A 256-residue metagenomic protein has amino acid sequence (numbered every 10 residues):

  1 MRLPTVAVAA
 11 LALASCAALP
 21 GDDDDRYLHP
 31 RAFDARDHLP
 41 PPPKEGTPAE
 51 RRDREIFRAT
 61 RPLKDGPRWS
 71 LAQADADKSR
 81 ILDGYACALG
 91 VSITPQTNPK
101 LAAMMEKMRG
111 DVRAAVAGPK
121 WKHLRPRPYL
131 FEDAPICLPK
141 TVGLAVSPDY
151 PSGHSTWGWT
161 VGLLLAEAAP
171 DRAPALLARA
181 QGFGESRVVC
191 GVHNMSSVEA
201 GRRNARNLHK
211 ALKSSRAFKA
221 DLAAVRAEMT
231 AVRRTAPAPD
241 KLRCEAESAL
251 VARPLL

Functional and structural regions predicted by a protein language model:
M1-A7: Bacterial N-terminal signal peptides that target proteins for export
A14-S15: C-terminal motif of bacterial Sec signal peptides marking the signal peptidase cleavage site
A18-V189, S214-A217, D221, V232 (+1 more regions): Hydrophobic alpha-helical bundle signature of multipass membrane enzymes
G182-K213: Interfacial helix-loop-helix junctions of multi-pass membrane proteins
A200, A205-N207, K241-V251: Charged C-terminal helix
A223-V225: Extracytoplasmic/periplasmic copper-protein system
M229-P237: Replace "edges of transmembrane helices
